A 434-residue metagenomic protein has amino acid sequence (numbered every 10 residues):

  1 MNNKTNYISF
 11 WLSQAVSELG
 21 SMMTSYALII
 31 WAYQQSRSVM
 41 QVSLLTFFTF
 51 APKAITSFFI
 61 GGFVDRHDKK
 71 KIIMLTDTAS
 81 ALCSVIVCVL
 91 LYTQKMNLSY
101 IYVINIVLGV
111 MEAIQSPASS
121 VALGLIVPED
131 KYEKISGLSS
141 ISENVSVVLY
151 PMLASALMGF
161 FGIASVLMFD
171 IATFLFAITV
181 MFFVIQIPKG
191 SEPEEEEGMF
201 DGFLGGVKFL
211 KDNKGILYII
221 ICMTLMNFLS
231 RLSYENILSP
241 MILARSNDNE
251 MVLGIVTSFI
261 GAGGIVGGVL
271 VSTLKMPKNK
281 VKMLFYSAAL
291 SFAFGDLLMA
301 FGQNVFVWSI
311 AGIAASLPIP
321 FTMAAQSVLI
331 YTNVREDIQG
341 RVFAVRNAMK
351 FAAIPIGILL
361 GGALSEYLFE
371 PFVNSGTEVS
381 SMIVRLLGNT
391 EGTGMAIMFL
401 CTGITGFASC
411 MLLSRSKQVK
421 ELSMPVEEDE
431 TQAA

Functional and structural regions predicted by a protein language model:
M1-Y7, Q186-I221, E430-A433: Juxtamembrane intracellular "pre-TM" segments in multi-pass secondary transporters
N6, N97-I101, G215, I219 (+3 more regions): Residue-level signature of transmembrane alpha-helical entry/exit and packing/kink sites in multi-pass membrane
I8-L28, T46-V64, D68-C83, Y100-G159 (+9 more regions): Substrate-agnostic recognition of the 12-TM MFS/MFS-like secondary transporter fold
Q34, T93, N97-Y100, P128 (+3 more regions): Juxtamembrane transmembrane-helix termini
S36, D68, L90-L91, K95 (+1 more regions): Helix-breaking motifs and short loop linkers at transmembrane-helix boundaries and internal kinks in secondary membrane
L45, F58, R66, I72 (+5 more regions): C-terminal transmembrane bundle of multi-pass solute transporters/carriers
A54, A81-C88, N144, I171-I178 (+2 more regions): Small-residue-rich packing faces within the transmembrane alpha-helices of Major Facilitator Superfamily
Q115, A172-S191, S409-S416: C-terminal membrane-cytosol helix-exit motif in multi-pass small-molecule transporters
